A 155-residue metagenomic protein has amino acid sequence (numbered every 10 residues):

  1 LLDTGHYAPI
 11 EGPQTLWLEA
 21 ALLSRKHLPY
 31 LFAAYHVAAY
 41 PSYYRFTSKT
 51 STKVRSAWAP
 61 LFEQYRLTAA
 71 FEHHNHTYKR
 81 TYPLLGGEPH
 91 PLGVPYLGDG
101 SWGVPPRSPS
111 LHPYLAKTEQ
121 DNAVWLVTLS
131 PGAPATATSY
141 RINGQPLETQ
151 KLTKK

Functional and structural regions predicted by a protein language model:
L1-S108, L115-E119, L126-K155: Metal-dependent phosphoester/phosphodiester hydrolase catalytic core
